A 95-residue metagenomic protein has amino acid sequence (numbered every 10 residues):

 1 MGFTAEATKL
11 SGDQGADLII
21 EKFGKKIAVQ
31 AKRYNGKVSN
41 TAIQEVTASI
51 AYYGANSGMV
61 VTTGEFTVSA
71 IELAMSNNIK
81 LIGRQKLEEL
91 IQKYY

Functional and structural regions predicted by a protein language model:
M1-Y95: Mixed-charge (Asp/Glu-Lys/Arg
